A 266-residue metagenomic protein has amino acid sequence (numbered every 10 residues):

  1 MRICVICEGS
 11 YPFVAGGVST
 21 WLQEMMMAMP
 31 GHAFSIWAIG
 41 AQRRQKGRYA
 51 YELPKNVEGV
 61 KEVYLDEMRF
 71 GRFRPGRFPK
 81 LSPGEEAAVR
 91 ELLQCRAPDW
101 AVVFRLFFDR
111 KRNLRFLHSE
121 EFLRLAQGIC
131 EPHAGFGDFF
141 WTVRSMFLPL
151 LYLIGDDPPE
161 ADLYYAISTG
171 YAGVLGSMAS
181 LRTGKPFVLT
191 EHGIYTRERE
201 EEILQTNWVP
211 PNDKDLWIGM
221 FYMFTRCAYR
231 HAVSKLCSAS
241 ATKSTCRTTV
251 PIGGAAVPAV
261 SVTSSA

Functional and structural regions predicted by a protein language model:
M1-C130: N-terminal subdomain of nucleotide-sugar transferases
I3, L163, S180-W208, L236: Active-site proximal beta-strand in glycosyltransferases
L22, A172-L175, K243-S244: Short, well-ordered alpha-helical microsegments
I39, I167-S168, C237-S240: Replace "coordinates the UDP/GDP/TDP-sugar" with "coordinates nucleotide-activated sugar donors
L93, A97, V102, G155-A172 (+1 more regions): Short N-terminal targeting/anchoring amphipathic segment
L150-E160, R182, Y195, D213-S234: Membrane-proximal helix-turn-helix segments that form the acceptor-binding/catalytic region of lipid-linked
T225-P258: A short, active-site helix/loop in glycosyltransferases that binds the activated sugar's phosphate group
S264: Carbohydrate-associated surface elements
